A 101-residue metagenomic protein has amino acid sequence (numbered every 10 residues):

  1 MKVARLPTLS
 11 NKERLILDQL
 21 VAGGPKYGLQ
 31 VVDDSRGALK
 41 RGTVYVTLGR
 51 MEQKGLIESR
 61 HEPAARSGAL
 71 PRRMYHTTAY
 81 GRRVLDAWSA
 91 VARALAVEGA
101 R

Functional and structural regions predicted by a protein language model:
M1-K2, Y80-R101: Amphipathic alpha-helical dimerization/coiled-coil segments that flank or bridge DNA-binding/regulatory modules
L6-Y45: N-terminal helix-turn-helix DNA-binding core of bacterial DNA-binding proteins
T8, G49, A65-S67: Short secondary-structure boundary/capping segments
V44-K54: Basic amphipathic alpha-helical segments that dock to polyanions
K54-A69: Beta-hairpin "wing" of winged helix-turn-helix
P71-R73: Short beta-strand micro-motifs in enzyme catalytic cores
